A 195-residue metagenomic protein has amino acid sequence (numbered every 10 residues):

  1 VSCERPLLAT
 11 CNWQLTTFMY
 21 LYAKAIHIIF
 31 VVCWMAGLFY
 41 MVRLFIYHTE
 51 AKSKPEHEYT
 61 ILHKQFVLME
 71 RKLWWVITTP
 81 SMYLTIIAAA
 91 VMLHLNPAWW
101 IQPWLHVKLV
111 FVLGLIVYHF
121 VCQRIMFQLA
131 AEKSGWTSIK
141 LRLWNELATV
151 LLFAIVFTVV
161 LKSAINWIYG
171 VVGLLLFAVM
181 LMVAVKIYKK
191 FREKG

Functional and structural regions predicted by a protein language model:
V1-E4, A9: Acidic, Ala/Val/Gly-enriched low-complexity intrinsically disordered segments
L8-T17: Arg/Gly-rich low-complexity intrinsically disordered repeat tracts
F18-G195: Polytopic transmembrane helical bundles with strong interfacial aromatic enrichment
